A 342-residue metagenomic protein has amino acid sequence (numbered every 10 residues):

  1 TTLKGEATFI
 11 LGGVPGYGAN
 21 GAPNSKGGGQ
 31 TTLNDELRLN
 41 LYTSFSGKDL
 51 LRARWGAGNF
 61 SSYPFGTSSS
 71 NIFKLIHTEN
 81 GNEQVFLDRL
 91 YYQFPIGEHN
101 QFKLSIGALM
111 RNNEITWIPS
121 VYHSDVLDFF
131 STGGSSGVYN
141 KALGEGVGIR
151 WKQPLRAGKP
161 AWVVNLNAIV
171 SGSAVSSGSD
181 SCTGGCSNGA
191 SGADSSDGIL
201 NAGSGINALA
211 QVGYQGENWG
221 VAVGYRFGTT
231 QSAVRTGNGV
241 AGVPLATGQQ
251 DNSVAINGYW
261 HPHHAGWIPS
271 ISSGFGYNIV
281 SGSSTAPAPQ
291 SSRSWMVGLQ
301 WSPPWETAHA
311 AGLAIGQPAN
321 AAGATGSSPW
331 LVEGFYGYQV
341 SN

Functional and structural regions predicted by a protein language model:
T1-L104, D128-A168, S173, A202-I206 (+6 more regions): Beta-barrel outer-membrane channel/assembly domains of diderm bacteria
S61-Y63, M110-S124, A311-A319: Surface-exposed extracellular loop regions of Gram-negative outer-membrane beta-barrel proteins, predominantly
Y63-T67, T116-Y122, G178, R235 (+2 more regions): Outer-membrane beta-barrel and related beta-rich outer-membrane complex signature in Gram-negative bacteria
S68-N71, V121-V126, C182-G184, N238-A241 (+1 more regions): Flexible, surface-exposed loop regions and adjacent strand-edge segments of Gram-negative outer-membrane beta-barrel
G107: Catalytic Cys-His active-site segments of thiol-dependent hydrolases/isopeptidases
H123-D128, S176-D194: Internal alpha/beta core interface subdomains
D194-D197, A241-P244, G282: Surface-exposed cleft-lining segments at the edges of enzyme active sites
